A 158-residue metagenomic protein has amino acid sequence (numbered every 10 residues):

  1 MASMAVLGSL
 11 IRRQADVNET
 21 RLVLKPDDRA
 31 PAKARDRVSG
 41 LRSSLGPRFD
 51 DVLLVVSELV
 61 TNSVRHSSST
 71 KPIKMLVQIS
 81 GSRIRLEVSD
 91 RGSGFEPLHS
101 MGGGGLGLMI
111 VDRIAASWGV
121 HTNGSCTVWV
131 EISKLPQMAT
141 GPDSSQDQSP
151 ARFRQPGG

Functional and structural regions predicted by a protein language model:
M1-R21, V64-G158: Conserved beta-strand-loop-beta-strand hairpin that lines the nucleotide-binding pocket of ATP/GTP-utilizing enzymes
K25-A30: A short beta-loop-alpha structural element at the N-terminal edge of CoA-dependent acyl/N-acetyltransferase catalytic
P31-S57: Conserved short strand/loop->alpha-helix "switch" segment adjacent to the catalytic nucleotide/phosphoryl-transfer site
V55-R65: Short, well-structured hydrophobic secondary-structure segments
